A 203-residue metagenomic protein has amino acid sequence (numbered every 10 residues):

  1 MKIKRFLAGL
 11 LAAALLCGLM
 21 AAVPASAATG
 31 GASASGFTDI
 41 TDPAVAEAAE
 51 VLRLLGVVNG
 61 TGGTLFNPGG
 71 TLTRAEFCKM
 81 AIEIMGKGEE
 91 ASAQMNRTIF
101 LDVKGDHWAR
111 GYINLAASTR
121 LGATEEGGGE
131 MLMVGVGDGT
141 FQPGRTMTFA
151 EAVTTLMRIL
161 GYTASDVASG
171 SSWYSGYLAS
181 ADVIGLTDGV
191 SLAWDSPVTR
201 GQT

Functional and structural regions predicted by a protein language model:
K2-A46, N59-C78, I82-P197: Feature responds to low-complexity, polar/acidic, surface-exposed segments characteristic of secreted/exported proteins
G56: Phosphate/pyrophosphate-binding loop motifs in nucleotide- or prenyl diphosphate-using proteins
